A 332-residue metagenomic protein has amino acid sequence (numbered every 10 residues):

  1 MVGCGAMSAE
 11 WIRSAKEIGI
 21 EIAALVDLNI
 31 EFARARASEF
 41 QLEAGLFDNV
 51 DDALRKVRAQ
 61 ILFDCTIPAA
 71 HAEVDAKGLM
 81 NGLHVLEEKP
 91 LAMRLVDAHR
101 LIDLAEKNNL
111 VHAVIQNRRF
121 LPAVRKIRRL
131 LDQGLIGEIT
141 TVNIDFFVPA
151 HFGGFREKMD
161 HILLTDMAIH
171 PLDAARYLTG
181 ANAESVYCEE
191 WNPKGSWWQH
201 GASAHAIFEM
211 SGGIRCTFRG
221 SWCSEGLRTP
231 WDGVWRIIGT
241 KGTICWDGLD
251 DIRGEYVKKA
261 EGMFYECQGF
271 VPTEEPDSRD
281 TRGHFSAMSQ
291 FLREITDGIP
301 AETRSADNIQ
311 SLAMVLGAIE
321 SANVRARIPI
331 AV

Functional and structural regions predicted by a protein language model:
M1-Q41: N-terminal Rossmann-like dinucleotide-binding module
G5, W11, N29, A44-L104: Beta-loop-alpha module in the N-terminal Rossmann-like domain of NAD(P)-dependent dehydrogenases, especially those
L28, E275-M288: Active-site loop of classical SDR/Rossmann-like NAD(P)-dependent oxidoreductases, centered on the catalytic Tyr-X3-Lys
I61-F63, H99, L110, S211 (+2 more regions): C-terminal helix-rich "cap/oligomerization" subdomain common to oxidoreductases
E87, H112-V114, N143, F218 (+1 more regions): Hydrophobic residues in well-ordered beta-strands that form the structural core
R100-N117, G137-N143: Rossmann-fold dehydrogenase core element
R118-W198, A204, R325: Predominantly a Rossmann-like dinucleotide-binding segment in NAD(P)-dependent oxidoreductases
D173-D251, F285-I299: Contiguous beta-strand/loop segments that form the cofactor/metal-binding neighborhood of enzyme cores
